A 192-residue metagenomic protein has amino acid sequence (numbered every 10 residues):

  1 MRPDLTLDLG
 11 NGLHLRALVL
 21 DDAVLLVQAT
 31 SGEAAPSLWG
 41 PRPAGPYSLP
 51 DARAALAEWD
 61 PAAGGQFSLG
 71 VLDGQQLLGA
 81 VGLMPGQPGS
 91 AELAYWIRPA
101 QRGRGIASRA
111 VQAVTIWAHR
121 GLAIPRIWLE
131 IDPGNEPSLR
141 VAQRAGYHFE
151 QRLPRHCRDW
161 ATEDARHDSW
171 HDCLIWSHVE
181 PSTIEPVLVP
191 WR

Functional and structural regions predicted by a protein language model:
M1-A35, S68-R192: Acyl-donor (CoA/ACP) binding surface of acyl/acetyltransferases
A34-A57: Conserved GNAT-fold acetyl-CoA-binding loop/helix
R42, P46, G65, L72: Short gly/ser-rich anion-binding loops that grip negatively charged ligand groups
W59-G64: Short loop/turn motifs at secondary-structure junctions and domain boundaries
